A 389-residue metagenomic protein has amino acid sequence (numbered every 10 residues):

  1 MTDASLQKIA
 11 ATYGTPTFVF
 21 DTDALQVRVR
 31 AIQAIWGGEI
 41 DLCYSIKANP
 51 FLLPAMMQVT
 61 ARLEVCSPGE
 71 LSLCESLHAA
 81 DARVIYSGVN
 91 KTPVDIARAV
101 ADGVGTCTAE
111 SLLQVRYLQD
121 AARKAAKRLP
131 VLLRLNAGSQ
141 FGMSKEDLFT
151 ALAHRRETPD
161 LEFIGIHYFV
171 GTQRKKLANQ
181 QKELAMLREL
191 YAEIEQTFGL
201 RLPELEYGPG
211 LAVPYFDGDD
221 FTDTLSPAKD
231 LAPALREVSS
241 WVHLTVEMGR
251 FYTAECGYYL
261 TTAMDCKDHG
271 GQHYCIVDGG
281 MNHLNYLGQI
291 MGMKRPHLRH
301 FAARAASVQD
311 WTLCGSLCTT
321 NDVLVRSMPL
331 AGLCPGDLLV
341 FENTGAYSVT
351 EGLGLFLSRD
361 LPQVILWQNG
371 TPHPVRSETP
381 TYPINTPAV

Functional and structural regions predicted by a protein language model:
M1-L129, T158, E162, Q196 (+2 more regions): A charged N-terminal "starter" segment
L25, K47, S67, A99 (+7 more regions): Conserved, mostly hydrophobic/aromatic
R30, A34-G38, R123-K127, A153-D160 (+8 more regions): Generic secondary-structure signature for well-ordered alpha-helical cores
S45, S87, R134, F169 (+4 more regions): Generic beta-strand/beta-sheet core signal
P50-L52, S72, T172-K176, L211-Y215 (+4 more regions): Flexible loop/turn segments at secondary-structure boundaries
P130-N136: ATP-grasp fold ATP-binding core
A137-C266, F356-R359: Active-site loop/helix belt of alpha/beta enzymes
H243-V389: Charged (often Lys/Glu-rich) extended helix/loop segments that serve as interaction or gating elements
